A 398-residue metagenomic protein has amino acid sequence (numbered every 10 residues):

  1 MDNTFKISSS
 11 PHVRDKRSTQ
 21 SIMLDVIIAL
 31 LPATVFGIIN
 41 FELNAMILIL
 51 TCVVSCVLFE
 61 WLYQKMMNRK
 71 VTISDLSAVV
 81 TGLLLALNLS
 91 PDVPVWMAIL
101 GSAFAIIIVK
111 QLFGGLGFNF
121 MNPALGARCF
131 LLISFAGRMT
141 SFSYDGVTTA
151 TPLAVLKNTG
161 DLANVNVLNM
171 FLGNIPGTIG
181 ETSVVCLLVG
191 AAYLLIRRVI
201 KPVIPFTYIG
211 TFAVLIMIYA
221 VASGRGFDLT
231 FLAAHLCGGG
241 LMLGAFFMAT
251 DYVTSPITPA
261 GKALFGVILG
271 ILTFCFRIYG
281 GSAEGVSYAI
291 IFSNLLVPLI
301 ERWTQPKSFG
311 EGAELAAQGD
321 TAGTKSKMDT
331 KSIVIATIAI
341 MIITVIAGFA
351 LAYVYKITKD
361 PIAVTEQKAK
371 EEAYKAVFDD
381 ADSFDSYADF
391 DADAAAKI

Functional and structural regions predicted by a protein language model:
M1-I22, I278-M328: Cytosolic-side transmembrane-helix boundaries in multi-pass membrane proteins
M1-V53, V57: N-terminal signal-anchor module of multipass membrane proteins
E42-S55, D92-G101, M170, N174-V184 (+1 more regions): Structural signature of hydrophobic alpha-helical transmembrane segments
V71-T81, M97-A103, F118-R128, P202-G210 (+2 more regions): Cytoplasmic-side transmembrane-helix entry/capping segments in multi-pass membrane proteins
A78, L83-V147: Membrane-interface helix-loop-helix junctions at boundaries between adjacent transmembrane segments
G117-L188: Long hydrophobic alpha-helical segments that form multi-pass transmembrane helix bundles in integral membrane proteins
F120, A124, A233-G239, K262 (+1 more regions): Loop-to-transmembrane alpha-helix initiation sites
M328-I398: Flexible, solvent-exposed loop/hinge segments and secondary-structure transition points
